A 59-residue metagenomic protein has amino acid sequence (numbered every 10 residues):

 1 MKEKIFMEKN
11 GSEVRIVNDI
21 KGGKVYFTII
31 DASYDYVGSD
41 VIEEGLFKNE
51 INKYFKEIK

Functional and structural regions predicted by a protein language model:
M1-K2, K56-K59: Short intrinsically disordered terminal tails
K2-K9: Tryptophan-anchored aromatic micro-motifs
N10-N52: Acidic, low-complexity, intrinsically disordered interaction modules
